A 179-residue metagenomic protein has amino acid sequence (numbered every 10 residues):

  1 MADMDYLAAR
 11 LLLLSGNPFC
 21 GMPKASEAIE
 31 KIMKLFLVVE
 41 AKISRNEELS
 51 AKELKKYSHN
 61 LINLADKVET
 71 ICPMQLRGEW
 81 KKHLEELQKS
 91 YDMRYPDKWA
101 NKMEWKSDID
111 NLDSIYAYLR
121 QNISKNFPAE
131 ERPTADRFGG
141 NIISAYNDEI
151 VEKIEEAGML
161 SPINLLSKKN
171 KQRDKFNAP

Functional and structural regions predicted by a protein language model:
M1-A25, L35-S44: Charged alpha-helical initiation segments
A41-P179: Long, charged low-complexity segments
